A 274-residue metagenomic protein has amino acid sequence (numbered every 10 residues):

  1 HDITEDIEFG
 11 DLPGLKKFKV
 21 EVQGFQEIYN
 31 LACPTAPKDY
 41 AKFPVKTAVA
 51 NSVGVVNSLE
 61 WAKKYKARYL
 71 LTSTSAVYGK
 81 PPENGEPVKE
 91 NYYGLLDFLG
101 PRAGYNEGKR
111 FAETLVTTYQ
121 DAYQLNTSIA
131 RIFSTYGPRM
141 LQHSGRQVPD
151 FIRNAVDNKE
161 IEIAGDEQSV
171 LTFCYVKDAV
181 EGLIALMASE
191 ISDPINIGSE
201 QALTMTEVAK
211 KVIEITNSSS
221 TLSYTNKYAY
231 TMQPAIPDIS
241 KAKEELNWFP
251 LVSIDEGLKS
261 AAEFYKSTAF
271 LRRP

Functional and structural regions predicted by a protein language model:
H1-F133: N-terminal Rossmann-like NAD(P)+-binding domain of SDR-like oxidoreductases, especially those catalyzing
I3, E8, Y93, G137 (+2 more regions): Residues that form or immediately flank small-molecule/cofactor binding pockets and catalytic motifs
G10-P13, D39-K42, V53, E83 (+4 more regions): Generic recognition of short, well-ordered alpha-helical segments
K17, Y29, A36, P44 (+7 more regions): Generic anion/oxyanion-binding catalytic loop in active/binding sites
Q23, V53-V56, R110, T114 (+5 more regions): Short, contiguous clusters of charged residues that form electrostatic/catalytic patches at enzyme active sites, used
P82-N91, G104, T114-L171, V176-M187 (+2 more regions): NAD(P)-dependent short-chain dehydrogenase/reductase
A155-P274: C-terminal substrate-binding subdomain of Rossmann-fold SDR/epimerase-dehydratase oxidoreductases
